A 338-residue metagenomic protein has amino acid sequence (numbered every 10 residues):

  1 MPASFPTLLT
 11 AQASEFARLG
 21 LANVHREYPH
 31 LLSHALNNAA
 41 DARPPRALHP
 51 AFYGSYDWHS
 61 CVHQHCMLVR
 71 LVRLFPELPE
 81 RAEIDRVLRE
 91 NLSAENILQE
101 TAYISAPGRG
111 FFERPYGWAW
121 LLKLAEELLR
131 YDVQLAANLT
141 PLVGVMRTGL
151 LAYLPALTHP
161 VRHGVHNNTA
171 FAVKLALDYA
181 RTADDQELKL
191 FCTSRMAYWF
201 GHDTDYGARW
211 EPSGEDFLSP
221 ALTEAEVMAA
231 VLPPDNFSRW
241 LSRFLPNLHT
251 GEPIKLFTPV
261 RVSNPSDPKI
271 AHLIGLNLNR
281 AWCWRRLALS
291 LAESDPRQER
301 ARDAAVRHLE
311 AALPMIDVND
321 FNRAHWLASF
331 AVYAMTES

Functional and structural regions predicted by a protein language model:
P2-L8, A22, H65-L78, A119-V133 (+4 more regions): Well-ordered alpha-helical scaffold segments within catalytic/enzyme domains
P2-Y53: Low-complexity, Ser/Thr/Pro/Gly-enriched N-terminal "stalk/linker" regions
F5-T10, R46-V62, A102-W118, A156-T169 (+3 more regions): Solvent-exposed loop and edge beta-strand segments that line ligand/cofactor-binding and catalytic clefts
R18-H25, P29, P50-G54, R89 (+6 more regions): HEAT/HEAT-like alpha-solenoid repeats
N23, E27-A40, W58-R89: Alpha-helical solenoid scaffolds in large eukaryotic transport, assembly, and signaling factors
A35-R43, N96-I97, R147-L151, I254-F257 (+1 more regions): Active-site-adjacent bridging/hinge elements
V62, L71-A180: Extended ligand-binding groove/face enriched in aromatic
A183-D320, W326: Long, repeat-rich segments with strong aromatic
